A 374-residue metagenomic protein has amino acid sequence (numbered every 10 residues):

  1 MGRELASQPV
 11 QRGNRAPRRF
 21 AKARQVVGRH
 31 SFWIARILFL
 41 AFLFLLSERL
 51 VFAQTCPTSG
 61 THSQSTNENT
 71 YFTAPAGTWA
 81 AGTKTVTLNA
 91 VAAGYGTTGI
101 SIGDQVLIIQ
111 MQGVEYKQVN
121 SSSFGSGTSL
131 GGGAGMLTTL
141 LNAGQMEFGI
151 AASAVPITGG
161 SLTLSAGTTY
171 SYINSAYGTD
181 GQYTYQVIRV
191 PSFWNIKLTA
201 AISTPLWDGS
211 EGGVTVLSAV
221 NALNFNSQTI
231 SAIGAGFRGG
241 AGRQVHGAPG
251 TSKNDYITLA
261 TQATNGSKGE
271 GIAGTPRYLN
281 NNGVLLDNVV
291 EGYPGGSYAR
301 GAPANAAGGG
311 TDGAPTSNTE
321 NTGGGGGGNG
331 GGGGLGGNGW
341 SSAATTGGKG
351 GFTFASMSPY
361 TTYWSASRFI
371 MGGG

Functional and structural regions predicted by a protein language model:
M1-W33: N-terminal secretory signal peptides that target proteins for export/translocation
G2, Q8-Q11, L46, L285 (+1 more regions): Intrinsically disordered, low-complexity regulatory regions of eukaryotic regulatory proteins
I34-R49: Bacterial N-terminal signal peptides
Q54-M146, V155-A166, S192, A201-G213: Autoprocessing Asn-cyclization modules and mimics
T97-T98, K117-M136, Y172-D180, F193-G374: Glycine-centric low-complexity/flexibility signal
I100-S101, G160-T163, S171-Q186: N-terminal low-complexity/intrinsically disordered extensions
